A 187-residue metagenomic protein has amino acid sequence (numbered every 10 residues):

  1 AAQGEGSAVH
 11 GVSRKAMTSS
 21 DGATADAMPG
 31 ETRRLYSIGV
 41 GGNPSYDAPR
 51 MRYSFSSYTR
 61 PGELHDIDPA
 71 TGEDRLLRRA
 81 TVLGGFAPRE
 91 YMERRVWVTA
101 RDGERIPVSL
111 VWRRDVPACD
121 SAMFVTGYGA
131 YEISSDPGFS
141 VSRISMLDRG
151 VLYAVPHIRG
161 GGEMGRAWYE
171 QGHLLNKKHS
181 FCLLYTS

Functional and structural regions predicted by a protein language model:
A1-P107, V111-T126, Y131-R149, N176: Peripheral, non-catalytic segments that deliver or gate enzyme domains
F139-V141, V155, E170: Residues in and immediately flanking transmembrane alpha helices
V151-E163: Conserved alpha/beta-hydrolase
G160-G172: Glycine-rich "HGGG/HGxG" loop immediately N-terminal to the catalytic nucleophile of the alpha/beta-hydrolase
E170-F181: Active-site loop/oxyanion-hole signature of alpha/beta-hydrolase fold enzymes
Y185-T186: Conserved small/polar residues in nucleotide/adenosyl-binding loops
